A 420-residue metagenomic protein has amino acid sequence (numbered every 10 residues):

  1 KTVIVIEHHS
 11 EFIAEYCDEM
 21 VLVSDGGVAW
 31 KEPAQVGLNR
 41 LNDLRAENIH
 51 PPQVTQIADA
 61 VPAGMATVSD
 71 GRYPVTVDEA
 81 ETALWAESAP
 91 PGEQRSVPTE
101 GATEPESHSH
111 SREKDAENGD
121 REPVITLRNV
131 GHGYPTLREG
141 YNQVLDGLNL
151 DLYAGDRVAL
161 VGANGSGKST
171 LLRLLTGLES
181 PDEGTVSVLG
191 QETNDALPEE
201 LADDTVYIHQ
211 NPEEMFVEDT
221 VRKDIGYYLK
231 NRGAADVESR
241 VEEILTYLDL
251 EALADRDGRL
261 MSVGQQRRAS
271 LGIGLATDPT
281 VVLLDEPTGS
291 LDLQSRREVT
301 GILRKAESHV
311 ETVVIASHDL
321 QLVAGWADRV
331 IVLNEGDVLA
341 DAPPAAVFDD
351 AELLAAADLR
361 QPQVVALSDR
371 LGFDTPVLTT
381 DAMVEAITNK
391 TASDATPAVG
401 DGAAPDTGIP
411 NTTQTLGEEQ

Functional and structural regions predicted by a protein language model:
L44-P123, L354-Q420: ABC ATPase nucleotide-binding domains
T176: Helix-to-loop junction immediately C-terminal to a conserved catalytic motif
G184-E192, L201-A202: Conserved ABC transporter NBD signature motif
A235-L253: Conserved ABC ATPase "signature" region
D257-M261: Conserved ABC ATPase signature
G274-L275: ABC ATPase C-loop
V282-D285: Catalytic Walker B motif of ABC-type/P-loop ATPase nucleotide-binding domains
